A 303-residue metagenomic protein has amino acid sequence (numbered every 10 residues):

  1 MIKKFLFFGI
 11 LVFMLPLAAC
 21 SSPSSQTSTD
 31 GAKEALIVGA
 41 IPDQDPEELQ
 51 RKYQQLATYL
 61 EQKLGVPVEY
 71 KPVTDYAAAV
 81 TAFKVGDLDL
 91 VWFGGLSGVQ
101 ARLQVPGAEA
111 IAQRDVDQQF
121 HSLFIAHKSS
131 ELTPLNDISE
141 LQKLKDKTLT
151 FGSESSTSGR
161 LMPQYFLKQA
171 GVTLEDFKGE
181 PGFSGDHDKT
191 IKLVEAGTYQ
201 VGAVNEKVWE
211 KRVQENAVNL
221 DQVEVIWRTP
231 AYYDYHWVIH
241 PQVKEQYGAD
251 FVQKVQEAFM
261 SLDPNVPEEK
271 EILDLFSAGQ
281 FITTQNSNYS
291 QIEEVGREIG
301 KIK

Functional and structural regions predicted by a protein language model:
P16-A19: C-terminal motif of bacterial Sec signal peptides marking the signal peptidase cleavage site
S21-S24: Bacterial signal peptide processing site
K33-G39, Q44-Q55, Y232, V238-I239 (+1 more regions): An extracytoplasmic/periplasmic, membrane-proximal ligand-sensing/linker region
Q54-G65, S158-F183, V213-N219, E294-I302: Ligand-binding cleft/hinge of the Venus flytrap
Y70-T81, G94-L96, L174-K192: Short helix-initiation/N-cap motifs at beta->coil->alpha
W92-V105, K168-Q169, E195, Q200-D221: A ligand-binding cleft/hinge motif common to bilobed small-molecule-binding domains
A108-D117, F177-E180, V213-A231: Short beta-strand->loop
R114-A170: A conserved helix-loop-strand patch within extracytoplasmic ligand-binding domains of the periplasmic binding
